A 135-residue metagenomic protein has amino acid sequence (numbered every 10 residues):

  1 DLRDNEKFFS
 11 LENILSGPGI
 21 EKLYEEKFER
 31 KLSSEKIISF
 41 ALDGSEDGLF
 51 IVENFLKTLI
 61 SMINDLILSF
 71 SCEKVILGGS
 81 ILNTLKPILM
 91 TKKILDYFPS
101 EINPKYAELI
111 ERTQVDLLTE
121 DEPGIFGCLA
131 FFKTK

Functional and structural regions predicted by a protein language model:
L2-K135: ATP-binding/phosphotransfer module of carbohydrate and carboxylate kinases, centering on a glycine-rich
